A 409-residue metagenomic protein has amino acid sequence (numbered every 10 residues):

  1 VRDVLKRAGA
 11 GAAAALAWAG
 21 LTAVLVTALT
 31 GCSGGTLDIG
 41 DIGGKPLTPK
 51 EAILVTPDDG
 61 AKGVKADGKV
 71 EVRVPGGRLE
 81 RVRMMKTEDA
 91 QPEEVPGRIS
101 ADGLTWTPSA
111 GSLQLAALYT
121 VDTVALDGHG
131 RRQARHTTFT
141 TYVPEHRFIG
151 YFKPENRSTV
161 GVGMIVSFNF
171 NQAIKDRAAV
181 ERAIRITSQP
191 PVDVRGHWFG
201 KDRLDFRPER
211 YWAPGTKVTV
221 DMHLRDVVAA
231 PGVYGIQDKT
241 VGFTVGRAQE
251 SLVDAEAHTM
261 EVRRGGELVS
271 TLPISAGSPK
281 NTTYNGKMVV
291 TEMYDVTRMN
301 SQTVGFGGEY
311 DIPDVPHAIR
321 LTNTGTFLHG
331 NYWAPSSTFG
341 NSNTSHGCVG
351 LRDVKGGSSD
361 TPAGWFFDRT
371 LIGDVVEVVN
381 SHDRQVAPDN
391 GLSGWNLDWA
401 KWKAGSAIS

Functional and structural regions predicted by a protein language model:
R2-R247, I274, S406: Acidic, low-complexity Ser/Thr/Gly/Pro-rich repeat segments typical of extracellular/periplasmic and surface-exposed
K62, G111-Q114, S158, V162 (+6 more regions): Extracytoplasmic/periplasmic, Sec-exported soluble proteins
E71, T120-D122, H136, S167 (+7 more regions): Extracytoplasmic/secreted envelope proteins and their assembly/folding machinery, especially bacterial periplasmic
A125-D127, L224-D226, G266, V296 (+1 more regions): Short, charged beta-turn/beta-strand-edge "cap" motif at the junction between a beta-strand and an adjacent loop
G130-R132, R177-A179, E267-V269, T283 (+1 more regions): A cross-taxa feature marking solvent-exposed loop/turn segments within ectodomains of secreted and single-pass membrane
V162, S301-S409: Exported/periplasmic cell-wall-interacting domains
G232-G340: Gly/Pro-biased beta-strand-loop elements
